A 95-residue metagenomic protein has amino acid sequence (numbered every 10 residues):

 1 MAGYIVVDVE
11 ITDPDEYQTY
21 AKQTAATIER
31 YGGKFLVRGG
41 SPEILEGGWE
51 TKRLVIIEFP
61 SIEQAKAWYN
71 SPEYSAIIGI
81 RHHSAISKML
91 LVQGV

Functional and structural regions predicted by a protein language model:
M1-L54, E58-N70, Q93-V95: Short S/T/G/P-rich N-terminal loop/turn motif that feeds into the first structured element of a domain
I62-L90: C-terminal structural segments of small proteins and small subunits
